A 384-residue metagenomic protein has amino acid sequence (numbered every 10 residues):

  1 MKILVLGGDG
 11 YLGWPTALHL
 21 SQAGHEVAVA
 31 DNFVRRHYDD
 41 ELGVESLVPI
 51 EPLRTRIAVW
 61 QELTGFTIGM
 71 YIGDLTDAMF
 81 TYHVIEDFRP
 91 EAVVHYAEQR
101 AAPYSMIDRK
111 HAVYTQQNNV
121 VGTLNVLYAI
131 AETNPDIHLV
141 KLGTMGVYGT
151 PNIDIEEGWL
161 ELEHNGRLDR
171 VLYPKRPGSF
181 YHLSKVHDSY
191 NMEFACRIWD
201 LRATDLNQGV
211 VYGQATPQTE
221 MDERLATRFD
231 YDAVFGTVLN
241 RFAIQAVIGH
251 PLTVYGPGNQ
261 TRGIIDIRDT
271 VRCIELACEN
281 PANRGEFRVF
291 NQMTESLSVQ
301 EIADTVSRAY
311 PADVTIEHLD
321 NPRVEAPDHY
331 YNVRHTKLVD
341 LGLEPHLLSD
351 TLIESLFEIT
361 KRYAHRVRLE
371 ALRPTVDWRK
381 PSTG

Functional and structural regions predicted by a protein language model:
M1-Q214, V376-W378: N-terminal Rossmann-like NAD(P)+-binding domain of SDR-like oxidoreductases, especially those catalyzing
L6, Q117-V120, Y181-H182, D232-G236 (+4 more regions): Short, solvent-exposed loop/helix junctions and linker helices that flank or host conserved functional motifs
Q22, A246-G384: C-terminal substrate-binding subdomain of Rossmann-fold SDR/epimerase-dehydratase oxidoreductases
R54-F66, L160-V171, V211, T216-P217 (+4 more regions): A short C-terminal helix-loop "cap" of Rossmann-like NAD(P)-dependent dehydrogenase/epimerase domains
G73, I85, T115, T227-V234 (+4 more regions): Pocket-edge positions in alpha/beta enzyme catalytic cores
T123, L127, M192, L239 (+2 more regions): Short-chain dehydrogenase/reductase
V186, I198-L201, G213-N240, I248-H250 (+4 more regions): Glycine/proline-rich active-site loop of Rossmann-fold NAD(P)-dependent oxidoreductases
H187-A195, F242, I302, V306: Hydrophobic alpha-helix immediately C-terminal to the catalytic Tyr-X-X-X-Lys motif of short-chain
